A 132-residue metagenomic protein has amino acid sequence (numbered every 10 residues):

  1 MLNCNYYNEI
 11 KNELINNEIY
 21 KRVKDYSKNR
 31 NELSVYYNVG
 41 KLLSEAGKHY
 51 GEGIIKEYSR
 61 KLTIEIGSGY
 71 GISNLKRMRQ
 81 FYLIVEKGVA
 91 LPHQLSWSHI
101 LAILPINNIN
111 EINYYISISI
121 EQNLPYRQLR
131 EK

Functional and structural regions predicted by a protein language model:
M1-K132: Basic, low-complexity intrinsically disordered segments
